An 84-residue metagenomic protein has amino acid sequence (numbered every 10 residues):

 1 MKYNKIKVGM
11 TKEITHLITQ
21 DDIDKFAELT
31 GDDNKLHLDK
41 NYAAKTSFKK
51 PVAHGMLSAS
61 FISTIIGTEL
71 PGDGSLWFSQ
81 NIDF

Functional and structural regions predicted by a protein language model:
M1-P51: Catalytic strand-loop segment that frames the active site of acyl-thioester-processing enzymes
K45-A53, L57-F84: Hydrophobic beta-strand-centered segment that forms part of the acyl-chain substrate-binding groove
